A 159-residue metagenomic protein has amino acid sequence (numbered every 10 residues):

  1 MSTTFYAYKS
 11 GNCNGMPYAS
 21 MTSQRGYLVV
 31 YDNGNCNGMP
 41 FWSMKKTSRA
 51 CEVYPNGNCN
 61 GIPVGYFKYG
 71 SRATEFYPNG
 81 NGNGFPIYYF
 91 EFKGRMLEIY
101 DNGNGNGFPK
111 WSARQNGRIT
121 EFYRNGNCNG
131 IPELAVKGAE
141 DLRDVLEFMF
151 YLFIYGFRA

Functional and structural regions predicted by a protein language model:
M1-E52, N56-A159: Long terminal segments
